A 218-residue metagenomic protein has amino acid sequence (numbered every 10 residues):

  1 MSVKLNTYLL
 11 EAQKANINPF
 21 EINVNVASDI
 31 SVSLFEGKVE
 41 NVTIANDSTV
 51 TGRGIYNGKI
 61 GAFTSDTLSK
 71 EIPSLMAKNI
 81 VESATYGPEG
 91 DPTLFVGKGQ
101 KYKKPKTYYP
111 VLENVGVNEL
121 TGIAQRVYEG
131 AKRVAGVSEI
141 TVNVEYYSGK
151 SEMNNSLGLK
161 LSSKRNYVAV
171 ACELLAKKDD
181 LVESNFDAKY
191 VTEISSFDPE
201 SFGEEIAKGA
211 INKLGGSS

Functional and structural regions predicted by a protein language model:
M1-E40, I44-V50: N-terminal basic/disordered segments at the start of proteins
E11, P19-D29, L75-S163, S196-S218: Acidic low-complexity segments
N18-F20, I30, S48-G52, G61 (+3 more regions): Structural beta-strand/beta-sheet cores of well-ordered domains, especially the beta-sheet scaffolds that support
A27, N57-K59, L68, Y147-G149 (+1 more regions): Generic structural motif
I30-T85: N-terminal alpha-helical targeting/anchoring segments
G37-V39, I44, Q100, N114 (+2 more regions): Short capping/connector residues at structural and topological boundaries
T43-Y56, L161-K189: Short beta-strand elements
D66-L68, D187-S195: Short, solvent-exposed aromatic-acidic interface loops
